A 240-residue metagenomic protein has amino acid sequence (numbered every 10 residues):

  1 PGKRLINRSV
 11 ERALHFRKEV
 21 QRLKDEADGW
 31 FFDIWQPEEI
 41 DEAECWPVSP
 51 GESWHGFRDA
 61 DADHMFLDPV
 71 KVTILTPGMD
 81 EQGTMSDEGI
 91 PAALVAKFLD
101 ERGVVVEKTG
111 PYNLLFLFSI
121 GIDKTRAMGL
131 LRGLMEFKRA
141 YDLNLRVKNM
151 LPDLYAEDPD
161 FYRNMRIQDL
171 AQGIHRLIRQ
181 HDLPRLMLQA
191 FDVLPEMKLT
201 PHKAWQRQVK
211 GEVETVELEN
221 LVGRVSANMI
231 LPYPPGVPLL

Functional and structural regions predicted by a protein language model:
K3-L239: Non-catalytic terminal extensions of PLP-dependent enzymes
